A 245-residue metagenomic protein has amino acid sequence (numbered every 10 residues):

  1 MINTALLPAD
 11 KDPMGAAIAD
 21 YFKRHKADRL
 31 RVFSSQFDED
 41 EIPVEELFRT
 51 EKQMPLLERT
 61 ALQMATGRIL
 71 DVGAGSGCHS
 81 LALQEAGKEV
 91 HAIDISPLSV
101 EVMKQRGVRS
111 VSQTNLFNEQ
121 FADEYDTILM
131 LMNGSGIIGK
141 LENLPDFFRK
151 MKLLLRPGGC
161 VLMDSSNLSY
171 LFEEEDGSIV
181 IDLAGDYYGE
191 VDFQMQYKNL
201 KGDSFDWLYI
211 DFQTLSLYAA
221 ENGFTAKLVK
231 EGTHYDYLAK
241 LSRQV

Functional and structural regions predicted by a protein language model:
M1-R31: N-terminal auxiliary segments of SAM/dcSAM-dependent transferases
P8, D20, R156-S216: SAM-dependent methyltransferase
F48-R68: Conserved alpha-helix/loop element of class I SAM-dependent methyltransferases that forms part of the SAM/SAH-binding
S76: Conserved SAM/SAH-binding loop
S96-P97: Conserved SAM/SAH-binding beta-strand->alpha-helix loop
G107-N118: Conserved SAM-binding strand-loop segment of SAM-dependent methyltransferases
Y125-P145: A short SAM/SAH-binding and catalytic strip from SAM-dependent methyltransferases
L144-P157: A short glycine-rich, Lys/Arg-flanked "PGG" loop and its adjoining helix->strand segment in the class I
